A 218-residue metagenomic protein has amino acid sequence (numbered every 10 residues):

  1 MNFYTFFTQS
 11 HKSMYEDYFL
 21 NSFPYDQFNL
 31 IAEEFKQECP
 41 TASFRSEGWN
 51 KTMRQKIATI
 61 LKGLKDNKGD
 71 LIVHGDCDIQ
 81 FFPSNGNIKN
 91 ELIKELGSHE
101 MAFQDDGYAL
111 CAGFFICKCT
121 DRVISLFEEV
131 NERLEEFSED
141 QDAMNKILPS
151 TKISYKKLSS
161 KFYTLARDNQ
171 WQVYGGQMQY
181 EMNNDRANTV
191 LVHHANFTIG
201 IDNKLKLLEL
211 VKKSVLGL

Functional and structural regions predicted by a protein language model:
M1-D70, D121, I199-I201, K206-L218: N-terminal anchoring/stem segment of glycosyltransferases
Y4-T8, F103, H194: Short beta-strand/turn micro-motifs composed of small residues that flank or help shape donor/cofactor-binding pockets
S10-H11, Q37-C39, I79-F81, Y108-A109 (+4 more regions): Short, solvent-exposed loop/turn segments at secondary-structure junctions
E16-D17, N85-G86, Q141: Conserved strand-to-helix beginnings and helix N-cap segments that scaffold or border functional pockets
D17-N21, T59-K62, E91, E129 (+1 more regions): Alpha-helical elements of Rossmann-like donor-binding domains used by nucleotide-donor carbohydrate transfer enzymes
N29-E33, V73-H74, A102-Q104, Y155-S159 (+1 more regions): A structural signal for short, well-ordered beta-strand segments and their strand-loop junctions that often border
M53-A109, F114-I124: GT-A fold catalytic core of metal-dependent nucleotide-sugar glycosyltransferases, centered on the diacidic
D121-L218: Catalytic core and acceptor-binding pocket of nucleotide-sugar-dependent glycosyltransferases
